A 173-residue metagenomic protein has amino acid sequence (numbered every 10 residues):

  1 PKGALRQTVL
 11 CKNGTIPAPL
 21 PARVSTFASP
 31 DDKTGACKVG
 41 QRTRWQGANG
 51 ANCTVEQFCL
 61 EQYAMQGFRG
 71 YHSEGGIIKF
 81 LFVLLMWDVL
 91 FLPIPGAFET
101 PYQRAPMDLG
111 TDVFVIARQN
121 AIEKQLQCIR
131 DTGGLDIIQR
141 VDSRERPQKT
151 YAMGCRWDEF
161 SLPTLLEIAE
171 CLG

Functional and structural regions predicted by a protein language model:
L5-G173: Nuclease catalytic cores
